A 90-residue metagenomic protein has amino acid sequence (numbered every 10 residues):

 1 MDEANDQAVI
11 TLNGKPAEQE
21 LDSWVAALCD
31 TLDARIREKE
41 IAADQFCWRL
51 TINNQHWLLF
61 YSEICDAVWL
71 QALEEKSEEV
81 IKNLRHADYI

Functional and structural regions predicted by a protein language model:
M1-I41: Negatively charged, low-complexity tracts enriched in Asp/Glu with abundant Ser/Thr
N5-V9, Q45-C47, C65-W69: A generic structural signal for beta-strand entry/edge sites
I36-L58: Amphipathic, interaction-prone secondary-structure segments
N53-I90: Short, compact, well-ordered microdomains
